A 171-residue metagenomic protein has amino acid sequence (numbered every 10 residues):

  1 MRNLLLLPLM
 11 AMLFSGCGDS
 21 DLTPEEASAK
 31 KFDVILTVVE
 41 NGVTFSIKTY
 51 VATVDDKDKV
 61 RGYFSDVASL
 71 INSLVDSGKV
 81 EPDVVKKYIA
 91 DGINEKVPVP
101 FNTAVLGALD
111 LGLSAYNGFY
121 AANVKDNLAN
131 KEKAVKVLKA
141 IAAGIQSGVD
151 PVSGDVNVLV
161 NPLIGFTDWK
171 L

Functional and structural regions predicted by a protein language model:
M1-G16: Sec-dependent bacterial lipoprotein signal peptides
C17-L171: Cationic, hydrophobic amphipathic alpha-helical membrane-interacting segments
